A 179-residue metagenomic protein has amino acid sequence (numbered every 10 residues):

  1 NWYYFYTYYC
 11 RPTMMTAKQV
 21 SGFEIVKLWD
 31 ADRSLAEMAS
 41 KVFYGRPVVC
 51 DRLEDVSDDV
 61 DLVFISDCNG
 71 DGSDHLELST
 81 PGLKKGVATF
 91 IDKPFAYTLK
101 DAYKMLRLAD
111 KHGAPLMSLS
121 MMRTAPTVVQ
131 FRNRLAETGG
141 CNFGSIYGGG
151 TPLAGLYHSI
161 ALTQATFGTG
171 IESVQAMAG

Functional and structural regions predicted by a protein language model:
N1, D30-A31, D67-C68, Y147-G149: Structural motif
N1-V42, M122, A136: N-terminal Rossmann-like dinucleotide-binding module
F23-I25, V60, C141, I171: Core-facing hydrophobic residues within beta-strands of well-ordered domains
E24, V48-V49, P115, S173: Conserved beta-strand segments of alpha/beta enzyme cores
W29, N142-G179: Rossmann-like dinucleotide-binding domain that binds NAD(P)(H)
D32, V42-L106: Beta-loop-alpha module in the N-terminal Rossmann-like domain of NAD(P)-dependent dehydrogenases, especially those
D51, I91, S120, Q175-A178: Short loop/edge segments at beta-strand edges and connector loops that shape dinucleotide/nucleotide cofactor-binding
F90, F95-L156: A contiguous active-site-proximal alpha/beta segment in oxidoreductase catalytic domains
